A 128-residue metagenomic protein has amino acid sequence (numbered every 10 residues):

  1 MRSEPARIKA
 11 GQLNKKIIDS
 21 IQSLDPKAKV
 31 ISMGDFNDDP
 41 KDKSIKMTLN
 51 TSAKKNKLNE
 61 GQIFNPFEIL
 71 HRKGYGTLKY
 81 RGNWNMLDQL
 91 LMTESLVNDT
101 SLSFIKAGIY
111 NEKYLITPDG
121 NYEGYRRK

Functional and structural regions predicted by a protein language model:
M1-E4: Active-site His/acidic residue clusters
I8, D19-V30, N37-K128: Metal-dependent phosphoester-hydrolase catalytic domains
